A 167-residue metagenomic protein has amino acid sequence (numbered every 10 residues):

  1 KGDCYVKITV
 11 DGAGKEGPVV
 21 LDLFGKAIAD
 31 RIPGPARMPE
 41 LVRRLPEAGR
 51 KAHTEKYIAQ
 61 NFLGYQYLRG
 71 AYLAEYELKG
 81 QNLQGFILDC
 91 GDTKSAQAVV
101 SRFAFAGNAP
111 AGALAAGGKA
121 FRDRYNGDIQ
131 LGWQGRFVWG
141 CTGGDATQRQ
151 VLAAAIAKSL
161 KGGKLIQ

Functional and structural regions predicted by a protein language model:
K1-Q167: Soluble, non-membrane globular domain cores that form compact, hydrophobic packing and curved binding surfaces
